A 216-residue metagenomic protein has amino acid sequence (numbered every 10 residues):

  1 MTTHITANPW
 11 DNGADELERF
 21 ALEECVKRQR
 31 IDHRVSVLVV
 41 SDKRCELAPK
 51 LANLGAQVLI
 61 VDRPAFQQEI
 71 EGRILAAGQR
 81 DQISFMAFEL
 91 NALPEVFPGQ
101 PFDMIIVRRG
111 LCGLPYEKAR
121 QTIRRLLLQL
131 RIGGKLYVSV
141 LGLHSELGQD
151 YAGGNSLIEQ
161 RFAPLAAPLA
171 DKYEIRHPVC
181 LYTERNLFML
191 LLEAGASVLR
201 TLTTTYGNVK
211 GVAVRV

Functional and structural regions predicted by a protein language model:
M1-L38, D42-F97, K135-V216: Class I (Rossmann-like) S-adenosyl-L-methionine-dependent methyltransferase catalytic domain, capturing the SAM-binding
R34-S36, Y116, L128: Positively charged, hydrophobic/aromatic-enriched amphipathic segments
F66-I70, I106, T122: Amphipathic alpha-helical interface surfaces
E95-I105: A short acidic, Gly/Pro-enriched loop at the edge of an enzyme's catalytic core that lines a small-molecule cofactor
P98, K118-A119: Residues at alpha-helix caps and immediate loop-helix transition turns in enzyme cores, especially N- and C-cap
D103-K118: A short SAM/SAH-binding and catalytic strip from SAM-dependent methyltransferases
R120-I132: A short glycine-rich, Lys/Arg-flanked "PGG" loop and its adjoining helix->strand segment in the class I
